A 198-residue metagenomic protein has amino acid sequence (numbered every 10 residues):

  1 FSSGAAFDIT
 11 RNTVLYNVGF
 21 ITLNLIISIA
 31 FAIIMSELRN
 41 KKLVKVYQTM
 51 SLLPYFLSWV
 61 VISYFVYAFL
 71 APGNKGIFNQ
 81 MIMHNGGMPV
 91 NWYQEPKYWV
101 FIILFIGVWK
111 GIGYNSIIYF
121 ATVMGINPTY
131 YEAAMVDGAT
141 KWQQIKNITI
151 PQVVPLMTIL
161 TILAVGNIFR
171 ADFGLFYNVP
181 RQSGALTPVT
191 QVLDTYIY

Functional and structural regions predicted by a protein language model:
F1-Y198: A structural signal for multi-pass alpha-helical bundles of membrane permease subunits that mediate small-molecule
